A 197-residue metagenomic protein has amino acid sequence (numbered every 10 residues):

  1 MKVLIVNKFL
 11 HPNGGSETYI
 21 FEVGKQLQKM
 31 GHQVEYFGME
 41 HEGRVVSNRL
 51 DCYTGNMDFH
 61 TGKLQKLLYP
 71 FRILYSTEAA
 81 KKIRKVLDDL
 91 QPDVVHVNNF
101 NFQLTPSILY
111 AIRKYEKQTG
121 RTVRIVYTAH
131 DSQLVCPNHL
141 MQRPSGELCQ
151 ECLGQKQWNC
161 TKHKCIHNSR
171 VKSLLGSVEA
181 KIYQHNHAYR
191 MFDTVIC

Functional and structural regions predicted by a protein language model:
M1-V3: Extreme N-terminal starter segment of soluble prokaryotic enzymes
N7-N13, I20, G24-T77, K81-L90: N-terminal strand-loop element at the rim of the active site of nucleotide-sugar-dependent glycosyltransferases
E17-T18, V45-L50, I108-L109, C136-Q142 (+1 more regions): Short aromatic-enriched loop/helix-cap "lid" or pocket-rim segments at secondary-structure transitions that line
R84-L104, V123-T128: Short N-terminal targeting/anchoring amphipathic segment
F102-Q103, V123, A129-H139, N168-V171: A short, histidine- and acid-enriched strand-loop-helix "catalytic/donor-clamping" loop that lines the nucleotide-sugar
K114, Q133, Q142, L148-T194: Membrane-proximal helix-turn-helix segments that form the acceptor-binding/catalytic region of lipid-linked
Y115-I125: A short helix->loop->beta-strand "cap" motif at the edges of active sites that frequently abuts
